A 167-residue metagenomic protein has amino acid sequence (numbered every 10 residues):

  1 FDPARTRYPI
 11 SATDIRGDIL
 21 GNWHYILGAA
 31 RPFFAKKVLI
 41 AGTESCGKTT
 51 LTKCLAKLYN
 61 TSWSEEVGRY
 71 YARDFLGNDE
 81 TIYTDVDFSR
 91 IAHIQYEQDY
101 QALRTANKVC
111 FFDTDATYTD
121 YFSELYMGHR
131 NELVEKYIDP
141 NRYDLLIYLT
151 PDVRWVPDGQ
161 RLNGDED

Functional and structural regions predicted by a protein language model:
F1-K37, A41: Classical nucleotidyltransferase
K37-V38, N60, F75, N107-V109 (+2 more regions): Catalytic phosphate/metal-binding cores of nucleic-acid and nucleotide-processing enzymes, i.e., regions that mediate
E44: The conserved Walker
K48: Conserved lysine of the Walker
L51, L55: Hydrophobic positions on the alpha1 helix immediately C-terminal to the Walker A/P-loop
K57-Y100: Conserved substrate/cofactor phosphate-moiety recognition/catalytic segment in nucleotide-dependent phosphotransferases
R104, K108-L125: A basic- and aromatic-enriched beta-loop-alpha substructure that forms the phosphate/nucleotide- and DNA/RNA-contacting
M127-D167: A glycine- and Lys/Arg-enriched "phosphate-lid" helix/loop adjacent to the NTP-binding pocket of small-molecule kinases
